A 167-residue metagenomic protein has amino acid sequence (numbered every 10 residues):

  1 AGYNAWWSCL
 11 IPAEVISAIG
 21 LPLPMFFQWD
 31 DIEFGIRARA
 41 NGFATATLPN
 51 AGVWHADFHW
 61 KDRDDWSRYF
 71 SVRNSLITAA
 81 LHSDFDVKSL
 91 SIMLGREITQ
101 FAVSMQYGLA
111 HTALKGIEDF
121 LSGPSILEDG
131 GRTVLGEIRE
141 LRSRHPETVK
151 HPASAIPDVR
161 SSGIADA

Functional and structural regions predicted by a protein language model:
A1: Short, flexible, basic/aromatic active-site loop/helix in glycosyltransferases
N4-S8, A18-I36, G42-L48: Donor nucleotide-sugar recognition loop
I11: A conserved hydrophobic position in a structured secondary element of the catalytic/binding core that shapes
E14-V15: Short, well-ordered alpha-helical scaffold segment located in the soluble/lumenal catalytic or ligand-binding core
L21, R37-F43, F58, A80 (+1 more regions): Hydrophobic alpha-helix feature that most strongly marks membrane-spanning transmembrane helices and their immediate
L48-D64: Active-site donor/metal-binding and catalytic loop motifs of nucleotide-sugar-dependent glycosylation enzymes
R73-A167: Terminal low-complexity segments of carbohydrate-biosynthetic enzymes
